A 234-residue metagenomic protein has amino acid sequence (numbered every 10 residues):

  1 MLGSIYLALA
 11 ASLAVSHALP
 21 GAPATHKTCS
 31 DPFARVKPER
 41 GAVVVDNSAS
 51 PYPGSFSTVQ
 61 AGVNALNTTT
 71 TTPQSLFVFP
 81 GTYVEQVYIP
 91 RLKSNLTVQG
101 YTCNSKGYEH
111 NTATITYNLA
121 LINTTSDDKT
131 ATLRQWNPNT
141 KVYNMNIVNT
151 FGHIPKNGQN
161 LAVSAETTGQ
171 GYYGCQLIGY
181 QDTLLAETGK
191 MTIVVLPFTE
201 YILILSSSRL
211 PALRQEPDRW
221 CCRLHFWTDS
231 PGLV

Functional and structural regions predicted by a protein language model:
M1-A22: Fungal secretory targeting signals
V15-A61: Right-handed parallel beta-helix/beta-solenoid
N47-S48, S94-A162: Right-handed parallel beta-helix/beta-spiral solenoid domain characteristic of secreted/periplasmic
S50-N64, T70-T97, T102-K106: N-terminal extracellular ligand-recognition/capping segment immediately after the signal peptide
V78, T97-V98, T140-Y143, Q170-Y173 (+3 more regions): All-beta strand scaffolds that present successive hydrophobic residues in beta-strands
F79, Q99-Y101, W136, Y143 (+7 more regions): Feature marks extracellular polysaccharide-active and adherence modules
V87-P90, A131-W136, I154-T168, D182-T188 (+2 more regions): Glycine-rich beta-solenoid repeat tracts in large extracellular/virion proteins
